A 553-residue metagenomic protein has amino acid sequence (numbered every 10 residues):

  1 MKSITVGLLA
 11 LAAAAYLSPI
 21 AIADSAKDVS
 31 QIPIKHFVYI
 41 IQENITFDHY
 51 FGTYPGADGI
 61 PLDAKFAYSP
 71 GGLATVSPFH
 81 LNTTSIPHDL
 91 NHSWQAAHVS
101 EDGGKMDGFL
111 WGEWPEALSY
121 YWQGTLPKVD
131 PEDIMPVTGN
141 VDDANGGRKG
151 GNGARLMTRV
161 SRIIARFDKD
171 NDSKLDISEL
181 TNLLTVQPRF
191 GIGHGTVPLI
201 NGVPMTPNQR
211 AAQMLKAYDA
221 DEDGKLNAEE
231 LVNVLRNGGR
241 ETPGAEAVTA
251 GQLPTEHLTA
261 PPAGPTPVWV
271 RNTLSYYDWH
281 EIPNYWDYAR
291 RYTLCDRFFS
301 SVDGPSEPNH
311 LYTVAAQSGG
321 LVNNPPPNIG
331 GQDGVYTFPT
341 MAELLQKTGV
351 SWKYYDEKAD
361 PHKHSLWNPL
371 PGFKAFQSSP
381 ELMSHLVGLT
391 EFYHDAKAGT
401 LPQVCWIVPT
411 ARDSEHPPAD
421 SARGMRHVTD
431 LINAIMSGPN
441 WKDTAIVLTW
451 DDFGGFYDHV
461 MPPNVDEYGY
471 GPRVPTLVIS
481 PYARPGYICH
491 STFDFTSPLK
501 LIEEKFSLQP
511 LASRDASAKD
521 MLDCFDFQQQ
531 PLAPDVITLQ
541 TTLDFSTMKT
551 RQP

Functional and structural regions predicted by a protein language model:
M1-I4: Positively charged n-region of N-terminal signal peptides that target proteins for export
G7-Y16: Bacterial N-terminal signal peptides
A21-A154, P243-P553: N-terminal pro-sequences and low-complexity stem/linker regions of secreted or lumenal proteins
Y50, V76, N182-V186, Q213 (+2 more regions): Generic alpha-helical secondary-structure signal
R148-R159, F190-R210, R240-L253, L258: Disordered, low-complexity segments in secreted/periplasmic proteins that are enriched in proline
M157-N171, N208-D223: Primarily EF-hand calcium-binding motifs
L175-I200, N227-G239: Amphipathic regulatory helices of Ca2+-sensor modules
